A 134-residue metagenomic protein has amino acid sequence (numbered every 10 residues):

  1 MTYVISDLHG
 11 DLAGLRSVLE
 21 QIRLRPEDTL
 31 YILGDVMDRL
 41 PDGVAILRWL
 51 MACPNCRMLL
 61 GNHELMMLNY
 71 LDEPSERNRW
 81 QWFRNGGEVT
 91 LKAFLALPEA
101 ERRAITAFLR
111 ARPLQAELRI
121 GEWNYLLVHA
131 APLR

Functional and structural regions predicted by a protein language model:
M1-L47: N-terminal active-site segment of His-dependent metallophosphoesterases
M1-T2, R23-T29, M51-R57, L97 (+1 more regions): Generic structural signal for short, solvent-exposed loop/turn connectors between secondary structure elements
V4, I32, M58-L59, L126: Residue-level marker for buried hydrophobic side chains located in beta-strands that build the well-ordered beta-sheet
H9-G10, D38, E64-L65, A131-R134: Short, solvent-exposed loop/turn segments at secondary-structure junctions
P26, Q115-E117, L127: Conserved hydrophobic/aromatic beta-strand scaffold that supports enzyme active sites
L40-L118, E122-W123: Active-site neighborhood of divalent metal-dependent phosphoester bond hydrolases
G121-W123, V128-P132: Short, well-ordered beta-to-alpha junction loops that form the rim of enzyme active sites and present histidine/acidic
